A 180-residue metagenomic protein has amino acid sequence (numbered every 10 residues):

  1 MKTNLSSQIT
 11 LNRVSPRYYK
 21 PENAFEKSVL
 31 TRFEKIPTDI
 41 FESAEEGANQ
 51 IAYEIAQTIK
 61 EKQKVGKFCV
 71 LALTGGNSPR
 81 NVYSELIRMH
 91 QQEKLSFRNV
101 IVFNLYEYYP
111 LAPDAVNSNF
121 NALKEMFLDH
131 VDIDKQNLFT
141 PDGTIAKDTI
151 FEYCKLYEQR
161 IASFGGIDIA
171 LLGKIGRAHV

Functional and structural regions predicted by a protein language model:
K2-L71: N-terminal glycine-/serine-/threonine-rich phosphate-binding loop
I9, Y19-K35, L95-I169: Ligand-binding beta-strand-loop-alpha-helix segment within the catalytic cores of soluble metabolic enzymes
A52-K60, I87, Q91, K124-L128 (+1 more regions): Generic structural signal for well-ordered alpha-helical scaffold segments
V70-T74, F103-Y106: Short glycine-rich or small-residue beta-strand-to-loop segments that form or flank ligand, phosphate, metal/Fe-S
L73-S78, K174: Glycine-rich beta-strand-to-loop/alpha-helix junction loops that act as flexible
G176-V180: Conserved small/polar residues in nucleotide/adenosyl-binding loops
